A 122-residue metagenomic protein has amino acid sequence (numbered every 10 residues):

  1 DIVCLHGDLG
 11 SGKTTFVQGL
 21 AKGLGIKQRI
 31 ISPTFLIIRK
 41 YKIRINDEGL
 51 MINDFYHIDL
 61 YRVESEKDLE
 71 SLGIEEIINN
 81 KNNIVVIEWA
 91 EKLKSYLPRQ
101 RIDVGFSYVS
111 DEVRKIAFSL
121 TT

Functional and structural regions predicted by a protein language model:
V3-L5: Hydrophobic anchor at the beta1->P-loop junction of P-loop NTPases
L9: The conserved Walker
K13: Conserved lysine of the Walker
K22, M51, S65-L69, E75-T122: Short phosphate-coordinating micro-motif centered on Lys-Gly-acidic
I26-Y41: Short beta-strand-centered segment that lines the nucleotide-binding/catalytic pocket of NTP-utilizing
R44-N53: Intrinsically disordered, low-complexity terminal tails and inter-domain linkers enriched for S/T/G/P/D/E
Y56: Phosphate/ribose-recognition catalytic cores of enzymes acting on nucleotide-derived substrates
